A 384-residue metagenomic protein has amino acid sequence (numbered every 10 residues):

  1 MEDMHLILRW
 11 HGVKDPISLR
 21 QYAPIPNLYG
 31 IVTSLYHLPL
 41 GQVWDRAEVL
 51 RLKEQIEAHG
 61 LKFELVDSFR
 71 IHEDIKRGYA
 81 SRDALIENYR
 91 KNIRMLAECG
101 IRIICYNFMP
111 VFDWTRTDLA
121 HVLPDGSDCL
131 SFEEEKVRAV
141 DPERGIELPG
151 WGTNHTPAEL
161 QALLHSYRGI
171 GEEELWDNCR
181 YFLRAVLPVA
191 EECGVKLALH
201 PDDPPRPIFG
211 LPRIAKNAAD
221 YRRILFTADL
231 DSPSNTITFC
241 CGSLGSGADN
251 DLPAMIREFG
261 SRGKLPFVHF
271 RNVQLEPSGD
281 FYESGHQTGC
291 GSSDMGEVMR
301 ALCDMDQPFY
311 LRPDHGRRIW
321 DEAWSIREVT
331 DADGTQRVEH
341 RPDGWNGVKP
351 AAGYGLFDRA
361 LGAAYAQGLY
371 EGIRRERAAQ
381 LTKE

Functional and structural regions predicted by a protein language model:
M1-I7, G12, I17, E57 (+9 more regions): Histidine-acidic metal/acid-base catalytic patches
K14-S34, H59, C99, I103: Catalytic domains of carbohydrate-active enzymes, especially glycoside hydrolases
N27, K62-K76: A short glycine/small-residue-enriched secondary-structure motif
L35-L50: Glycine-rich, proline-tolerant flexible connector loops at the mouths of alpha/beta enzymes
H37, R70, P110-V111, P204 (+1 more regions): Conserved beta-strand edge residues that scaffold enzyme active sites
M95-C99, I103-R180: Active-site-proximal, glycine-rich beta->alpha crossover segments in alpha/beta enzymes that shape flexible
